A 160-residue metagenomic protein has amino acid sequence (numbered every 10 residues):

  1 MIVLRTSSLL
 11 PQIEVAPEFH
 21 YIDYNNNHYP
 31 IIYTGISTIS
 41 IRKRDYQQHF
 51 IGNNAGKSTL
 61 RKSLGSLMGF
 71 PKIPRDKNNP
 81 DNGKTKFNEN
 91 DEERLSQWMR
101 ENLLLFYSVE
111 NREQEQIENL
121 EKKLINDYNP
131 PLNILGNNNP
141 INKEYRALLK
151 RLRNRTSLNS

Functional and structural regions predicted by a protein language model:
M1-R94, W98-S160: GIY-YIG nuclease catalytic motif and its immediate N-terminal context
